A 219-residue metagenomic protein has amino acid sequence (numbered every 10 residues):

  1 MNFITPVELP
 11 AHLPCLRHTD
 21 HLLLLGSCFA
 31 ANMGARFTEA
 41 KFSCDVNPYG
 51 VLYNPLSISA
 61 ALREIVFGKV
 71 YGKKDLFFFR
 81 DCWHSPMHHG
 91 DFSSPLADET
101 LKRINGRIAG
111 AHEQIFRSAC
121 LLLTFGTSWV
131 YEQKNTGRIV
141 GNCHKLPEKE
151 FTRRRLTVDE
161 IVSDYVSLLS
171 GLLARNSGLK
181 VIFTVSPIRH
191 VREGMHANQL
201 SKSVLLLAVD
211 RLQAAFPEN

Functional and structural regions predicted by a protein language model:
M1-N219: Extracellular glycan-modifying ectodomains
